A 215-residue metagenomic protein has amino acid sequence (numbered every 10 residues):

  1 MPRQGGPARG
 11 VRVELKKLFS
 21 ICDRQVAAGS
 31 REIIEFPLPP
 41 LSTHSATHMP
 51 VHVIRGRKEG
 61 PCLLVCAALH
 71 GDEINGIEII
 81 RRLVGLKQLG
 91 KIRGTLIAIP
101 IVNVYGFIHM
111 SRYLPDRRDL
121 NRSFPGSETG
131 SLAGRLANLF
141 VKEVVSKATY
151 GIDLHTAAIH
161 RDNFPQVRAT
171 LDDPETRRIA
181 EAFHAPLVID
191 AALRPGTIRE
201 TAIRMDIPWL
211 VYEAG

Functional and structural regions predicted by a protein language model:
P2-G215: Structured catalytic-domain cores with a bias toward divalent-metal coordination
